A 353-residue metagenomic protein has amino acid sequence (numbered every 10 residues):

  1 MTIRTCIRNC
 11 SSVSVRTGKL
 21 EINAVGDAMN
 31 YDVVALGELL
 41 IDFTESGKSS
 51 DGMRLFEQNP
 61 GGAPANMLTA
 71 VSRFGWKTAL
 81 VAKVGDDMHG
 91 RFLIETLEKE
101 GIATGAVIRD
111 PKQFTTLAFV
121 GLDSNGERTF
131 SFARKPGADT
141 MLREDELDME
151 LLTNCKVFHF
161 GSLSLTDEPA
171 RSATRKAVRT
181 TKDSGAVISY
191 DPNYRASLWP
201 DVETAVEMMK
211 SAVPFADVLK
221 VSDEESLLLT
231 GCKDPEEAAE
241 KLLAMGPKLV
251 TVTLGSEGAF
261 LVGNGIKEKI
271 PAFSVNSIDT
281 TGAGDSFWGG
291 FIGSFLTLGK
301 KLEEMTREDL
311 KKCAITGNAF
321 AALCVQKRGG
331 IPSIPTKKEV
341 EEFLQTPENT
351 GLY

Functional and structural regions predicted by a protein language model:
I7-S12, G18-A103, L142, G351-Y353: Glycine-rich phosphate/adenosyl-contacting loop at the front of the ribokinase-like
K19-D32, R179, G231, P235-Y353: Conserved phosphate-binding/catalytic region of the ribokinase-like
L39, L163, P192, S286: Active-site metal-binding loops of divalent metal-dependent hydrolases
K77-F160, E341-Y353: Conserved N-terminal subdomain of the carbohydrate kinase-like
T116, S162-T166, A321, K327-G330: Glycine-rich phosphate/pyrophosphate-binding beta-alpha loops
P136-D145, L198-T204, C232, L302: Short gly/ser/thr-rich secondary-structure transition/capping motifs
V157, L165-K241, P247, E257-G258: Conserved beta-alpha-beta core of the PfkB/ribokinase-like small-molecule kinase fold
